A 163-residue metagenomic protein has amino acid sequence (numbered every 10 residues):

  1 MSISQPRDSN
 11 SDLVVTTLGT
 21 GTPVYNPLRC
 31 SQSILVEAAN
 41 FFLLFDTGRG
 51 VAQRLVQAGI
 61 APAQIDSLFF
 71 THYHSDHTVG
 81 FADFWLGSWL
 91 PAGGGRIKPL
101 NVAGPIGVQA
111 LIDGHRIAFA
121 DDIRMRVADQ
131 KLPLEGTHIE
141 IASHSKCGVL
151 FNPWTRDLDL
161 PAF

Functional and structural regions predicted by a protein language model:
M1-F163: Binuclear metal-dependent hydrolase catalytic cores
